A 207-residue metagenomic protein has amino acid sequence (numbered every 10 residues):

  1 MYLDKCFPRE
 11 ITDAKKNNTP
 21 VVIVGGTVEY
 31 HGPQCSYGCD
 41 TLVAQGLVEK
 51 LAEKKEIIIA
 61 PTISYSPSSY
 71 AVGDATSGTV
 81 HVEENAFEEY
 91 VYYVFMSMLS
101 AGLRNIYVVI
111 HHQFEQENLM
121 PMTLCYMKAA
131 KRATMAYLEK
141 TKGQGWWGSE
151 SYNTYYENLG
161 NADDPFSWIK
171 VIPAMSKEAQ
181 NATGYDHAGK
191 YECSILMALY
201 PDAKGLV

Functional and structural regions predicted by a protein language model:
M1-Y107, H111-V207: Extended, histidine- and acidic-residue-enriched regions that form the cofactor-binding/catalytic faces
